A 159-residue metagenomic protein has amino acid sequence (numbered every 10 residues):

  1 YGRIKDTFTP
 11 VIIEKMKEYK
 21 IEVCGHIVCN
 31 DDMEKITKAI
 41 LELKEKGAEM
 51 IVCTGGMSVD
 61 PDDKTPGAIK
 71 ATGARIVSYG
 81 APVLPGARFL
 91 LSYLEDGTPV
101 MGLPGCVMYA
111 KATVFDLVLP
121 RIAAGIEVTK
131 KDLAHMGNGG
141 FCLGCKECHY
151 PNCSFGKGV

Functional and structural regions predicted by a protein language model:
Y1, G56-D60, G105-Y109: Gly/Ser/Thr-rich loops at beta-strand to alpha-helix junctions that form or flank small-molecule/cofactor-binding
Y1-D31, K35: Glycine-rich phosphate/diphosphate-binding loop of Rossmann-like nucleotide-binding domains
D6-I12, L41-E42, G67-A71, D116-P120: Short, solvent-exposed amphipathic alpha-helical segments in soluble enzyme and RNA/protein-processing domains
Y19-K20, A48, D96-P99: Short acidic (Asp/Glu) and glycine-rich catalytic loops that position anionic groups and cofactors
V23-H26, V52-C53, G102: Short catalytic-loop micro-motif centered on adjacent basic/acidic residues
V28-T37, P151-V159: Short N-terminal signal/transit or membrane-insertion segments and the immediately adjacent low-complexity/disordered
K38-L90: Glycine-rich phosphate-binding loop
A68, T72-V159: Flexible glycine/proline-rich
